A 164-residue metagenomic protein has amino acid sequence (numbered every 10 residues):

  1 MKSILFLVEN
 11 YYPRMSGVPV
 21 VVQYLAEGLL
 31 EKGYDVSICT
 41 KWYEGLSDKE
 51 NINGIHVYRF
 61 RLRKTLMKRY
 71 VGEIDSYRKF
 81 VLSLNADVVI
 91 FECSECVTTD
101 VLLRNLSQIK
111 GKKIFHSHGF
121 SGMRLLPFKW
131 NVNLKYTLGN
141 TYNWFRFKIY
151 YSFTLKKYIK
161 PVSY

Functional and structural regions predicted by a protein language model:
M1-G45, N51-V57, L82-L84, I109-G111: N-terminal subdomain of nucleotide-sugar transferases
I4, V89, V162: Receiver (REC) domain switch-region micro-motif
V18-P19, D48-I52, L103, L125-K129: Short aromatic-enriched loop/helix-cap "lid" or pocket-rim segments at secondary-structure transitions that line
V18-V21, C39-K41, E92, F147 (+1 more regions): Replace "coordinates the UDP/GDP/TDP-sugar" with "coordinates nucleotide-activated sugar donors
K41-Y43, E73, S94-V97: Short beta->alpha connector loops
N53-K79, F91-C93, N133-Y142: A short, charged, and often flexible helix/loop element on the N-terminal side of the glycosyltransferase catalytic
V88-P127: An aromatic- and histidine-rich active-site surface loop
F120-S121, N133-S163: Membrane-proximal helix-turn-helix segments that form the acceptor-binding/catalytic region of lipid-linked
